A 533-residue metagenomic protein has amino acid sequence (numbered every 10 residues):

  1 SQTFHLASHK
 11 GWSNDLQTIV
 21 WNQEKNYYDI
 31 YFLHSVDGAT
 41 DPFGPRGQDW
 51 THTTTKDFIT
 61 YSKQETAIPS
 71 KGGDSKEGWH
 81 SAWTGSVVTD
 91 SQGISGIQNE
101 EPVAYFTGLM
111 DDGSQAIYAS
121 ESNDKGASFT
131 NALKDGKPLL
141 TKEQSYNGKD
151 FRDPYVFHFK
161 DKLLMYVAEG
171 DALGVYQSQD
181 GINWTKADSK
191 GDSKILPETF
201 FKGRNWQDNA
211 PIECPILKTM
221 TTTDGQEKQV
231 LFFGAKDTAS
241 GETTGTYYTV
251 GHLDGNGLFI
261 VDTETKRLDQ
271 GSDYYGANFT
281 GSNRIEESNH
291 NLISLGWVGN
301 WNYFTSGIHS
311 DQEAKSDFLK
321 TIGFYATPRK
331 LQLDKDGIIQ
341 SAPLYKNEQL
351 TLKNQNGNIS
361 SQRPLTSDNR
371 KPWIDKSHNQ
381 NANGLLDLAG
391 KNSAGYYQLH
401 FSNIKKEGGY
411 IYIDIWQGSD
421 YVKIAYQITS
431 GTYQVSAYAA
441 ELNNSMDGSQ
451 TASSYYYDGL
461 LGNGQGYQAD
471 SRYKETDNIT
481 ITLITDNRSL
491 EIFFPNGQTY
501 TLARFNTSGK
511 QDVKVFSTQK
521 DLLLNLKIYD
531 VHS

Functional and structural regions predicted by a protein language model:
S1-R152, H158-Q207, T221-Q270, E287-N289 (+3 more regions): Beta-rich carbohydrate-recognition and catalytic domains
K202-D208, L460-Q465: Surface-exposed acidic, glycine/proline-enriched linker/cap segments that occur as 15-30-residue helix-coil
P211-I212: Glycine- and acidic/polar-rich repeat regions and solenoidal domains
P215, Y274-A277: Repeated scaffold domains used in trafficking and secretory/extracellular systems, primarily beta-propellers
K218: Catalytic nucleophile-His microenvironment captured as a short glycine-rich beta-strand/loop that brackets
D224, D254-Y275, N283-S533: Beta-rich accessory regions
